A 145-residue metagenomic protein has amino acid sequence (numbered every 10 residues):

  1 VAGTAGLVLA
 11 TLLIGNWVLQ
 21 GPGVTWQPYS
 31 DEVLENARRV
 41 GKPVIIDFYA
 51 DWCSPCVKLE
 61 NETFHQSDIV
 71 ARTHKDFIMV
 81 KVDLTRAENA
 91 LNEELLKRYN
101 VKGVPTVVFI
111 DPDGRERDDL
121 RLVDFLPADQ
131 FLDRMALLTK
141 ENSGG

Functional and structural regions predicted by a protein language model:
V1-G145: Proteins that catalyze or organize thiol-disulfide redox chemistry and the adjacent proteostasis machinery handling
